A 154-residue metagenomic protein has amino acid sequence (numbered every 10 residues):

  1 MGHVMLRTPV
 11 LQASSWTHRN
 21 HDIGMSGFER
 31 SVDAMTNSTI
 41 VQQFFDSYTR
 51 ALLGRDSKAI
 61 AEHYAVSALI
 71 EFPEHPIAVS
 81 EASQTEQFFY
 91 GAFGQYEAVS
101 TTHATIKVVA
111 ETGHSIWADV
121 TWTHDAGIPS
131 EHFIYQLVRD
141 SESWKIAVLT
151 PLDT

Functional and structural regions predicted by a protein language model:
A13-V66, A82-S83: Short, low-complexity N-terminal intrinsically disordered segments enriched in polar/charged residues
I40, L69-F72, S83-I128: Surface-exposed, charged secondary-structure patches
Y64, W122-H124, T150-P151: Short beta-strand segments enriched in hydrophobic/aromatic residues within well-folded beta-rich domains
H75-A78: Short glycine-enriched, charge-decorated loop/helix-capping segments at active-site entrances that position
S130-T154: Short beta-strand edge/turn micro-motifs at domain boundaries
